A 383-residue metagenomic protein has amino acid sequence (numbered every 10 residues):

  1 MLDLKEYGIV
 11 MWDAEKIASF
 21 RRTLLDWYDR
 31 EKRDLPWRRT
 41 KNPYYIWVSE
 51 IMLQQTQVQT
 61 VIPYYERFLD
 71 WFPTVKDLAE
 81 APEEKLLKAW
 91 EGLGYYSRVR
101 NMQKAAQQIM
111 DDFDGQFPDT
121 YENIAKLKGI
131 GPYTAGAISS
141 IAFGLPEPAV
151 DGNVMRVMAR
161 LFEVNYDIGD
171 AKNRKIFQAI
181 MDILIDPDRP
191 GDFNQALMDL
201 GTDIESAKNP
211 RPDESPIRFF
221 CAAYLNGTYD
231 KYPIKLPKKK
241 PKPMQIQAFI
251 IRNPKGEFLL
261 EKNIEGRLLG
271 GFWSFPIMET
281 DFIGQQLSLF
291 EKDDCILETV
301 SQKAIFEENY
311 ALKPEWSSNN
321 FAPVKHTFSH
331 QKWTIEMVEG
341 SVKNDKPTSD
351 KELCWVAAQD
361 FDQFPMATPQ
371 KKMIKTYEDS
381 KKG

Functional and structural regions predicted by a protein language model:
M1-R33, R39, T202-G383: Intrinsically disordered, low-complexity, charged terminal extensions of DNA damage-control enzymes
D3-E15, T23, W27-R211, I217-N226 (+1 more regions): Catalytic cores of DNA base-excision repair glycosylases
